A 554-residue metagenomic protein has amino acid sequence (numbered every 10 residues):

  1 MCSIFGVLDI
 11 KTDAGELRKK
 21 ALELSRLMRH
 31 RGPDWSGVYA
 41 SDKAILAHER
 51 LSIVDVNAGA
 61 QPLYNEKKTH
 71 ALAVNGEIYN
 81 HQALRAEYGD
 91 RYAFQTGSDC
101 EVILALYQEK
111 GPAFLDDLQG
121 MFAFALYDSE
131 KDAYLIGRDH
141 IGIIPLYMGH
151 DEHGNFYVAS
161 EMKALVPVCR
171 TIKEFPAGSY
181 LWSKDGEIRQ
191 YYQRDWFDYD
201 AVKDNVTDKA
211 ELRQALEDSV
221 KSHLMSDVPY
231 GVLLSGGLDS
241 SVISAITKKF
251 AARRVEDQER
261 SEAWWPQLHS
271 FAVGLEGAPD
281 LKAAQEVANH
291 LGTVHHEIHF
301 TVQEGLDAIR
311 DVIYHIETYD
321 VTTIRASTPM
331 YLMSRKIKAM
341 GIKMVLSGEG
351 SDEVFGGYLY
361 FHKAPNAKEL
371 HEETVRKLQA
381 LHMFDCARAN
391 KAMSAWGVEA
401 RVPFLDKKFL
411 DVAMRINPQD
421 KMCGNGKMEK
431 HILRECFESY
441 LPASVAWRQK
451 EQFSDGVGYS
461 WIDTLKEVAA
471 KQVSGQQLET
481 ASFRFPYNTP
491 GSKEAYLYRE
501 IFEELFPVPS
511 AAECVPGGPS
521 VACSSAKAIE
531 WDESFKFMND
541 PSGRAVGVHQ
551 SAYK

Functional and structural regions predicted by a protein language model:
M1, A113, A339-L346, E353 (+3 more regions): Adenosyl-5′-phosphate
M1-Y319: Cysteine-centered catalytic environments shared across enzyme families
T12-D13, T322, K421-C423: A generic structural signal for short coil/turn motifs at secondary-structure boundaries
L17, T96-D99, L118, D208-L212 (+11 more regions): Hydrophobic (often cysteine-bearing) scaffold residues that line and stabilize catalytic clefts of nucleotide/cofactor
L51, G350-E353: Short glycine-rich anion-binding loops that position phosphate/pyrophosphate groups of nucleotides and phosphorylated
G236-G237, S347-G350: Glycine-rich beta-strand-to-loop/alpha-helix junction loops that act as flexible
K336: Adenylate-forming
